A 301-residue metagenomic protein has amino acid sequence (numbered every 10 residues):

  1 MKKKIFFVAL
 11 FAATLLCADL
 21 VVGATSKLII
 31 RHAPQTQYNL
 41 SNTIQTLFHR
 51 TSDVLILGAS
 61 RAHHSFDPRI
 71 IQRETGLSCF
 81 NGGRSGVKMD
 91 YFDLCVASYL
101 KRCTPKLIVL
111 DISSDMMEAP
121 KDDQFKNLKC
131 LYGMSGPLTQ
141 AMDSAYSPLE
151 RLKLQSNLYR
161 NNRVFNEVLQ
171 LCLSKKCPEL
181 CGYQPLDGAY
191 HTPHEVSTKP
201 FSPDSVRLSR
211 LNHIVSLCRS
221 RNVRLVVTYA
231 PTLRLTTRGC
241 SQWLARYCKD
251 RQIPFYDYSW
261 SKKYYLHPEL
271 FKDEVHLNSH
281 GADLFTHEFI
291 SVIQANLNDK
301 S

Functional and structural regions predicted by a protein language model:
F6-A24: Hydrophobic membrane-insertion alpha-helices, especially the h-region of bacterial N-terminal signal peptides
S26-Q45: Alpha-helical transmembrane signal-anchor/signal-peptide segments
D53-V54, L107, V226: Structural motif
V54-G58, L277: Short hydrophobic beta-strand that contains or immediately precedes a catalytic carboxylate
L57, R61-D143: Membrane-embedded segments
G86-D90, S202-R207, L233-C240: Acidic-and-aromatic substrate-binding clefts and catalytic sites of carbohydrate-active enzymes
F125-V223: Secreted/periplasmic serine-hydrolase-like ester/acetyl group-modifying domain
Q242-N298: C-terminal regions of proteins
